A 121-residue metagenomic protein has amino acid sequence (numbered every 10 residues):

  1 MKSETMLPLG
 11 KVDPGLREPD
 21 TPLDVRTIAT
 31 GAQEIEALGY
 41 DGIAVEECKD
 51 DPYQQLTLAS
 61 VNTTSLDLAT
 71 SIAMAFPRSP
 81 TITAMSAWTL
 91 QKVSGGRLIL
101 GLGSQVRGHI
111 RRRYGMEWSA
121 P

Functional and structural regions predicted by a protein language model:
M1-A69: N-terminal beta1-alpha1-beta2 module of alpha/beta enzyme domains
K2-P22, P80-P121: Flexible, glycine-rich active-site loops centered on histidine and acidic residues that chelate a metal or position
I35, Y40, A73, R111-G115: A broad detector of the eukaryotic-type serine/threonine protein kinase catalytic domain
K49-D50, A73, S104-Q105: Conserved beta-strand edge residues that scaffold enzyme active sites
D67-A73, I99-L100: A short, GP-enriched loop/loop-strand-helix hinge that lies immediately N-terminal to, or at the N-terminal rim
T70-I82: Structural motif corresponding to the early beta-alpha repeats
